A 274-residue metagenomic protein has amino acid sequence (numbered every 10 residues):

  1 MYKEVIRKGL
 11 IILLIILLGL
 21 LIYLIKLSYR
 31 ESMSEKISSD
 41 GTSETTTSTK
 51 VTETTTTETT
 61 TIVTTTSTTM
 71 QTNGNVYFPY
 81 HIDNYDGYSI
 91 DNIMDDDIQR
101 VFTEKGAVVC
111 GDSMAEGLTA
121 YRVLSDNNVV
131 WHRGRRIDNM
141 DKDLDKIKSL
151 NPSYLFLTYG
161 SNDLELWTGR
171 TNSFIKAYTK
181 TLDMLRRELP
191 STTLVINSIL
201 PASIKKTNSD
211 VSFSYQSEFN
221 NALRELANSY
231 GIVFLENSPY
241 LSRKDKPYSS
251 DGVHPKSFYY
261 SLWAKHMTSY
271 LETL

Functional and structural regions predicted by a protein language model:
M1-E104, A120: N-terminal secretory targeting modules
K26-Y29, A202-L274: Catalytic His-Asp segment of secreted/periplasmic serine-dependent ester chemistry enzymes
D91-A177: Conserved SGNH/GDSL esterase-like catalytic core that processes O-acyl groups on lipids and polysaccharides
W131-G134, D163-N172, L182, N208-F213 (+2 more regions): Second-shell loop/turn segments in exported
K148, L185-R187, A227: N-terminal cationic-hydrophobic initiation segments that often serve targeting/anchoring roles
T158, N197-S198: Alpha/beta-hydrolase-fold catalytic nucleophile elbow
Y178-D183, N220: Generic structural signal for well-ordered alpha-helices, preferentially at hydrophobic/aromatic core positions
L189-T193: A short helix->loop->beta-strand "cap" motif at the edges of active sites that frequently abuts
